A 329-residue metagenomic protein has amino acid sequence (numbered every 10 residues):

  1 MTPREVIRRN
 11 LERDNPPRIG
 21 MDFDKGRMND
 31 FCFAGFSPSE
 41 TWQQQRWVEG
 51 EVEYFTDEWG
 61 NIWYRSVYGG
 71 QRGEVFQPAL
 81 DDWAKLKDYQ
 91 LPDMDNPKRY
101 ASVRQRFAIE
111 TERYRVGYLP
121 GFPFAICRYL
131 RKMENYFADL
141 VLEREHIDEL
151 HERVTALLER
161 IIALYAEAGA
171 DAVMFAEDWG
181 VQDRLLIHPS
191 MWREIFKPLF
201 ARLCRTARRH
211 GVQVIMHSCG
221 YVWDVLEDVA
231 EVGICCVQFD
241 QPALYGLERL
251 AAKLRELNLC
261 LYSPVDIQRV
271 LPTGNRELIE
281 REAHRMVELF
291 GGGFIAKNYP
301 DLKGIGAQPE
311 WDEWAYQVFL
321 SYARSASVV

Functional and structural regions predicted by a protein language model:
M1-G26, Q90-V329: Active-site loop segments of alpha/beta catalytic cores
I19-Q43: Short, basic/low-complexity N-terminal boundary segments at the transition from targeting/disordered tails
M21, G26, W47, T56-Y64: Secondary-structure transition motif
M28-C32, W63-R65, R72-G73, I126: Short active-site-adjacent helix-start/loop capping segments
C32-F33, S66-V67, T273-G274, Q308: Short conserved micro-motifs at the rims of enzyme active sites and ligand-binding pockets
P38-Y54: Short acidic, Pro/Gly- and aromatic-enriched capping/linker segments at domain boundaries
V52-Y100, I109-G117: A contiguous, low-structure linker/loop signature
